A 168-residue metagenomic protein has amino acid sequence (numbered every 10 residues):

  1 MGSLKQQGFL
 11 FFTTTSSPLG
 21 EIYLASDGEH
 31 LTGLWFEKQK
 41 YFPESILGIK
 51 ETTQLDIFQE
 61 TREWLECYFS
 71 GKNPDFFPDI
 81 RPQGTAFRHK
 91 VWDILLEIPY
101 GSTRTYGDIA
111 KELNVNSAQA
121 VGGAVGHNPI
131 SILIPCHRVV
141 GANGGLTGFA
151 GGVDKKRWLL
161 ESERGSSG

Functional and structural regions predicted by a protein language model:
M1-V115, S166-G168: Basic nucleic-acid-binding alpha-helical/helix-turn surface characteristic of O6-alkylguanine DNA
A120-V121: Helix-turn-helix DNA-binding helix
V125, L133: Major-groove DNA-recognition helix of helix-turn-helix-type DNA-binding domains
C136: Short cysteine clusters
A142-G168: …primarily DNA-binding HTH/wHTH and HhH modules…
